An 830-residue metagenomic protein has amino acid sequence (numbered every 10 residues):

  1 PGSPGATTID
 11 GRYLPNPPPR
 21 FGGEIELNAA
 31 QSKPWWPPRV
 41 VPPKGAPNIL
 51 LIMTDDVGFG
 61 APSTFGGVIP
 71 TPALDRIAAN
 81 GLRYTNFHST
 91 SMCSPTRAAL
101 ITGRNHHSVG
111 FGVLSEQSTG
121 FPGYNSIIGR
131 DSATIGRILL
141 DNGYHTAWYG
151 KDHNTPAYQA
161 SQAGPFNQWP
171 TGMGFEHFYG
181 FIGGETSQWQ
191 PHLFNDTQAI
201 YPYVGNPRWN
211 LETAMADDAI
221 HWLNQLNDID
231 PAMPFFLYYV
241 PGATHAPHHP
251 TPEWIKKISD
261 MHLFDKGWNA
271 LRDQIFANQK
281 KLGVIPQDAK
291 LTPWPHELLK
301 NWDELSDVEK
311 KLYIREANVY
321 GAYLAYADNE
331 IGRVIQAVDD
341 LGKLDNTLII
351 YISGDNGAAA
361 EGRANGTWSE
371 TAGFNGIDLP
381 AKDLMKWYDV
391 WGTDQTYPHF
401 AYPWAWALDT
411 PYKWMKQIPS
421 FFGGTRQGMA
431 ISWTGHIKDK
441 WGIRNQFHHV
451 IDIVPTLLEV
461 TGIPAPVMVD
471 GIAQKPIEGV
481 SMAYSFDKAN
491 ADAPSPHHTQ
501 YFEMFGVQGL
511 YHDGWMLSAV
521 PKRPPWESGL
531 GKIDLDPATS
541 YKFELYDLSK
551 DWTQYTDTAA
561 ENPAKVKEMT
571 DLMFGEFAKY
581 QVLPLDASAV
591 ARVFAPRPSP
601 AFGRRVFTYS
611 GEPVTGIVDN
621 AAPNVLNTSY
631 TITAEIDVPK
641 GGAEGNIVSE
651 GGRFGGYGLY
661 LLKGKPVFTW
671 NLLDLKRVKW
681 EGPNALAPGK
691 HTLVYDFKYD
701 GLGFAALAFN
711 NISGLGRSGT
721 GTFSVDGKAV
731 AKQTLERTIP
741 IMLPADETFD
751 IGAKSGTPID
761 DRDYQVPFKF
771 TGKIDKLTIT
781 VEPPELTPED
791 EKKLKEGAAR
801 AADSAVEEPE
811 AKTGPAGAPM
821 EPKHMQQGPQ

Functional and structural regions predicted by a protein language model:
P1-S3, H399, V766: Intrinsically disordered, low-complexity regulatory segments in eukaryotic proteins
S3-P4, T813: N-terminal export/targeting leaders of redox proteins
G5-T8, L14, G714-R717: N-terminal secretory signal peptides
T7, Y13-T539, F543, W552-D571 (+6 more regions): Formylglycine-dependent sulfatase
H106, K550, E782-E785: Acidic glycine-/aspartate-rich tracts in secreted/extracellular proteins
Q190-N195, L545-Y546, F668, G721-F723: Short polybasic amphipathic segments
T570-S588: Charge-dense polyanion-binding interfaces
P584-Q830: Extracellular glycan-associated modules
